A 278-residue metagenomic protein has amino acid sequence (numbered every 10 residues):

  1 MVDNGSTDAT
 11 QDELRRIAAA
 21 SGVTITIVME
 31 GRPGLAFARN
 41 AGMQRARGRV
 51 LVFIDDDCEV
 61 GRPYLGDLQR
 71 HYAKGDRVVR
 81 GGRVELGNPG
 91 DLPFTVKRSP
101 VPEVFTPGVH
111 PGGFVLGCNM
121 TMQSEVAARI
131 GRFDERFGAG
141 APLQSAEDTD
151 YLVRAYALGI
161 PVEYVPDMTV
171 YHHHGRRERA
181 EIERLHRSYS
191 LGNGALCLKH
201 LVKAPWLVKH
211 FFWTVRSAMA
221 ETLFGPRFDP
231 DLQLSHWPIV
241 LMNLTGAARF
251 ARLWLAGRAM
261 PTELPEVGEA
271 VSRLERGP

Functional and structural regions predicted by a protein language model:
M1-G5, T26-E30: Short beta-strand/loop segment that forms part of the nucleotide-sugar
D3-D12, C58: A conserved acidic beta->alpha catalytic loop
E30-A46: Glycine-rich, basic loop-to-helix element that forms the pyrophosphate-binding segment of sugar-nucleotide handling
L51: Short aromatic/hydrophobic "clamp" motif used to bind/position activated sugar donors
P63-F94: Conserved donor NDP-sugar-binding/catalytic core segment of glycosyltransferases
G82, V96-F114: Short, flexible, basic/aromatic active-site loop/helix in glycosyltransferases
V115-G131, R136-M168: A short, conserved alpha-helix in the catalytic core of glycosyltransferases
R184-L191, L198, V202-P278: Non-catalytic, C-terminal membrane-associated alpha-helical segments of glycosyltransferases
